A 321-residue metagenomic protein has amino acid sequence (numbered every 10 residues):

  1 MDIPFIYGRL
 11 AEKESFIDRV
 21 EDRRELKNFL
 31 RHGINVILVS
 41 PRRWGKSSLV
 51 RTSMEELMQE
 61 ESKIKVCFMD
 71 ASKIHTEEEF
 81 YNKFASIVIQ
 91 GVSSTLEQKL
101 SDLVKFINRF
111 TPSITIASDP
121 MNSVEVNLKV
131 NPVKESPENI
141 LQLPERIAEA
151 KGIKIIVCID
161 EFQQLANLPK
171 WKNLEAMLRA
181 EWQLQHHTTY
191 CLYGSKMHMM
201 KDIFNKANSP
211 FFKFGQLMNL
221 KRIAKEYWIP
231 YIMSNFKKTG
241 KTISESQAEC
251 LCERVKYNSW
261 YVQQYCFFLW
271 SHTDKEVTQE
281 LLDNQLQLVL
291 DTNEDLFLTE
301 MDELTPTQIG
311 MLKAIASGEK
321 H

Functional and structural regions predicted by a protein language model:
M1-W44, S48-L57: Walker A/P-loop-proximal flanking segment of P-loop NTPase domains
K27, Q308-A316: Hydrophobic residues on short alpha-helical segments
P41-W44, S48-I156: P-loop NTPase nucleotide-binding core
V126-K196, N205: Conserved Walker B catalytic segment
M197-G215: Short regulatory helix/loop adjacent to the ATP-binding pocket of P-loop NTPases
Q216-Y227: Conserved AAA+ ATPase "SRH/arginine-finger" region at the nucleotide-binding site
I229, M233-L296, P306: Amphipathic alpha-helical "lid/sensor" segments that cap RecA-like P-loop NTPase cores
K320-H321: Short acidic, hydrophobic short linear motifs in intrinsically disordered regions
